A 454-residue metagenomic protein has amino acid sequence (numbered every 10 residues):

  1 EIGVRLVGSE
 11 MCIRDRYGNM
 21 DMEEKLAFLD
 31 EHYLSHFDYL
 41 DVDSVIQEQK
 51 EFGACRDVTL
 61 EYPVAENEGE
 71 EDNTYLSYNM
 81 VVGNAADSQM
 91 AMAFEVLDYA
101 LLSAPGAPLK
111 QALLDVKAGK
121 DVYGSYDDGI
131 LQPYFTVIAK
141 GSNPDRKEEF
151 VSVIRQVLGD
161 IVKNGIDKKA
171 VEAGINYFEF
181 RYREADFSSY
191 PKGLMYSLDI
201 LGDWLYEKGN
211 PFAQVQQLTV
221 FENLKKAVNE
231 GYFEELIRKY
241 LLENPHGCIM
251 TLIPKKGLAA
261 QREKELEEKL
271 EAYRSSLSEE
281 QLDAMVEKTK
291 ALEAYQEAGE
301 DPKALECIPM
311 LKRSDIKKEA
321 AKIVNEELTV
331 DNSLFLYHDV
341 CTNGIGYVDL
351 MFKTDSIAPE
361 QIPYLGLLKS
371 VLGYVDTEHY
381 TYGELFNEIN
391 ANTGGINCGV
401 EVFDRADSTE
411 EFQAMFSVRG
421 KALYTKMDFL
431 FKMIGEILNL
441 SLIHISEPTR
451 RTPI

Functional and structural regions predicted by a protein language model:
E1, S9, F28-H32, A104 (+7 more regions): Scaffold signal of the M16-like zinc-metallopeptidase fold and its non-catalytic homologs
I2-G8, I13, H444-I454: Single conserved hydrophobic/aromatic residue that forms the stacking wall/gate of nucleotide- or nucleobase-binding
R16-N73, N164-D167, A185, L270-Y273: An aromatic/glycine/proline-enriched structural segment found at the starts of mature extracellular/organellar domains
V42-G106, P191-Q214, S276-K369, G373: His/Glu-based metal-binding/catalytic segments typifying zinc-dependent metallopeptidases
S77-V82, L102-G141, N390, G394-F403: A structural supersecondary motif
Q132-Y190, L201-P211, A227, E268 (+4 more regions): M16/insulysin-pitrilysin zinc metalloprotease superfamily fold
K147-V171, G209-T289: Ordered core of a single globular domain
